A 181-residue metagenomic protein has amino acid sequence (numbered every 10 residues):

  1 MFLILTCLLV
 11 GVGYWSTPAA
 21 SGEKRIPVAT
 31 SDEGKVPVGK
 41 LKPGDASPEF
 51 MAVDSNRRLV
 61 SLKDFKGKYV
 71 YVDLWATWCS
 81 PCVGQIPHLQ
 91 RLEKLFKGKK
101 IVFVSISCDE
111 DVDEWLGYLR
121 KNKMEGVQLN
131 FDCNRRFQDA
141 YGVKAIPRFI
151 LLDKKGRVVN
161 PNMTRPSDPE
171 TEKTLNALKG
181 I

Functional and structural regions predicted by a protein language model:
L3-G11: Bacterial N-terminal signal peptides
G13-E49, K63, G117-R120: N-proximal helix/coil linker or "cap" segments that precede and/or mark the start of modular domains
F50-V70: A short beta-strand-turn-helix
V53, L116-K155: Short, internal strand/loop/helix patches that form the active-site neighborhood or redox-interaction surface
G67, L74-R91: Conserved redox-active cysteine motifs that mediate thiol-disulfide chemistry, especially di-cysteine Cys-X(1-2)-Cys
G84-N122, C133-D139: Structural microenvironment flanking redox-active thiols in thiol-disulfide oxidoreductases
L151-I181: Thiol-/selenol-based redox modules, centered on thioredoxin-like and closely related oxidoreductase domains
